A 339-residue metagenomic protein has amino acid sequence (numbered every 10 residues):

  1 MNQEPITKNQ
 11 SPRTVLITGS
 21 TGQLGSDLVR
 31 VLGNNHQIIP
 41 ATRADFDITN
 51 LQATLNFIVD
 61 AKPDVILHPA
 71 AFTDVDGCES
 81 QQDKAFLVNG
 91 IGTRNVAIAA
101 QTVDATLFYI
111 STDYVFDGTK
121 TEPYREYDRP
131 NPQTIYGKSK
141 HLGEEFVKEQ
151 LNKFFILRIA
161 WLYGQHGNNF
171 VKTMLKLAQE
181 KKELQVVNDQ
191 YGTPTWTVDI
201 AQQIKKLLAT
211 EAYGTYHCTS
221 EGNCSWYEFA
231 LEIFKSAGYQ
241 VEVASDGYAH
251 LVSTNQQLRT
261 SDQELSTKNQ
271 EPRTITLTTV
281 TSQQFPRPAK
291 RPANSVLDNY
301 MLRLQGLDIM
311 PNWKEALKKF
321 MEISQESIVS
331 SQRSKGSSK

Functional and structural regions predicted by a protein language model:
R13-V31: N-terminal Rossmann NAD(P)H-binding glycine-rich loop of SDR-like oxidoreductase domains
N34-N56: Adenosine-cofactor binding site in Rossmann-like domains, unifying the SAM/SAH pocket of S-adenosylmethionine-dependent
Q52-V88: NAD(P)H-binding glycine-rich loop region in Rossmannoid oxidoreductase-like domains and their noncatalytic homologs
V65, S80-F108: NAD(P)-cofactor binding segment of oxidoreductase domains
L87, G92-N95, V115-L157, W161-L162: Catalytic helix-loop patch of NAD(P)-dependent Rossmann-fold dehydrogenases
E145-K205: NAD(P)-dependent short-chain dehydrogenase/reductase
Q203, T210-E264, N269-P286, A293: Mid/C-terminal beta-alpha module of Rossmann-like enzyme folds, strongest in SDR-family dehydrogenases/epimerases
P292-S327: C-terminal amphipathic/interface module of NAD(P)-dependent oxidoreductases and related NAD-binding regulators
